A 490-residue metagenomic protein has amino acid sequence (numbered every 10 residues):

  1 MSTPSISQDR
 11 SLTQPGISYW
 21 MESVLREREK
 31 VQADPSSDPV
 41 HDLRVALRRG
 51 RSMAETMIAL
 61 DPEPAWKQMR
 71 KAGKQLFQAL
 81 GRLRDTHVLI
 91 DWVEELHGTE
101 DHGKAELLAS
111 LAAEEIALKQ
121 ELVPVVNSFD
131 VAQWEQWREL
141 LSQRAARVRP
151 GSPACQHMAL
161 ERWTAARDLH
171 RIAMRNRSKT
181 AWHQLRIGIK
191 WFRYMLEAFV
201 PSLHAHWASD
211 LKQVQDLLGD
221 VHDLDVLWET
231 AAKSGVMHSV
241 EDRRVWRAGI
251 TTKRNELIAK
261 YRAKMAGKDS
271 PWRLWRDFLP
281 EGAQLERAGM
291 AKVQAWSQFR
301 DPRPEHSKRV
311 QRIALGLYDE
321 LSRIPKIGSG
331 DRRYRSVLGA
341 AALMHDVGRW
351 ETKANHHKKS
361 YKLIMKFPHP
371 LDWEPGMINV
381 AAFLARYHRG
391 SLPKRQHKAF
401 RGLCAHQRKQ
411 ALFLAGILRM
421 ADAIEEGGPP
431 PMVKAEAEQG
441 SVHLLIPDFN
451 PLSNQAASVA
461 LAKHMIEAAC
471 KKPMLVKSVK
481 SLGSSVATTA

Functional and structural regions predicted by a protein language model:
M1-R287: Cationic, histidine-enriched alpha-helical/coil surfaces that engage anionic ligands
Q8-D9, G151, G289-R309, L343-G348: Active-site flanking loop/helix segments enriched in acidic
E22-L25, E29, T164-R167, R171 (+4 more regions): Amphipathic, well-packed alpha-helical segments that form the structural scaffold of globular domains
S37, H41-R44, E63, P304 (+2 more regions): Ordered, soluble secondary-structure elements with a strong preference for glycine-centered loop motifs and nearby
A283-M290, R335, A435-Q439: Flexible hinge/switch segments at interdomain interfaces of large molecular machines
S297, H306, Y318-K434: Divalent metal-dependent catalytic cores for phosphoryl transfer on phosphate-bearing substrates
L418, I424-K477: Low-complexity, glycine/alanine/valine/leucine- and proline-rich hydrophobic stretches
K477-A490: Short proline/glycine- and acidic-rich turn/helix-capping motifs at secondary-structure junctions
